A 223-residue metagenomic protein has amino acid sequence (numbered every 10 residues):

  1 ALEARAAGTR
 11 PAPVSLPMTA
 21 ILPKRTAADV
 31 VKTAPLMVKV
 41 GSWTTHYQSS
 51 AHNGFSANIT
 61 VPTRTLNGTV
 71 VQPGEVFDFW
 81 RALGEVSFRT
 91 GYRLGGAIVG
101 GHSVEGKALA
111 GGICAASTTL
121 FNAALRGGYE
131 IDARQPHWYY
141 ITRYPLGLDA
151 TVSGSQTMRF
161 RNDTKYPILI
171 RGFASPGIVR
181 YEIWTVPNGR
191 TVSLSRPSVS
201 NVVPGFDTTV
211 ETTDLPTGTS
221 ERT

Functional and structural regions predicted by a protein language model:
E3-T223: Well-ordered beta-sheet/strand-loop patches within structured domains
